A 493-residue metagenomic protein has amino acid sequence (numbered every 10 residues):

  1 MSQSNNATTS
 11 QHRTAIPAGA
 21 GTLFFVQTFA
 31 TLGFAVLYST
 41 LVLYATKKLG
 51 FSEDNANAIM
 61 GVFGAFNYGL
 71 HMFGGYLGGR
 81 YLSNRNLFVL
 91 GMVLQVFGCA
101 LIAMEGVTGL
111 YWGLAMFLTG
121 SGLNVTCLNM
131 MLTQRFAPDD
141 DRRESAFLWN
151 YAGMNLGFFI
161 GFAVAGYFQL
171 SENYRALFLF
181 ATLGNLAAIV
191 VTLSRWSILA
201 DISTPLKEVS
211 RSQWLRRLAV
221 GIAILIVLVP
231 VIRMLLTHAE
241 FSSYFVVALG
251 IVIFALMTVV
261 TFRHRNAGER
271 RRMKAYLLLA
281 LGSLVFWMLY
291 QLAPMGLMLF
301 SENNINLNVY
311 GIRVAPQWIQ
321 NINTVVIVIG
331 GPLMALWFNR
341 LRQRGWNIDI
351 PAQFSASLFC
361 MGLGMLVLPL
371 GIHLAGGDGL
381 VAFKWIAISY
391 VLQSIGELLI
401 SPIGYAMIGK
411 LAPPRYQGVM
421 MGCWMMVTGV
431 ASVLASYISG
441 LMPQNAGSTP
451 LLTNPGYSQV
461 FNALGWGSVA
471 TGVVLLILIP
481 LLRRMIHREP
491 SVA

Functional and structural regions predicted by a protein language model:
M1-A18, P138, Q169-P294, M298 (+3 more regions): Intracellular loop-helix junctions on the cytosolic face of multi-pass helical membrane proteins
L37-N55, A293-I319: Short amphipathic helix-loop junctions that connect adjacent transmembrane helices in Major Facilitator Superfamily/SLC
G61-G78, V125, N321-M334: Central cavity-lining transmembrane alpha-helices of secondary-active solute carriers, predominantly the Major
H71-G106: Conserved MFS/SLC helix-loop-helix module at the cytosolic interface between two early adjacent transmembrane helices
R80-M92, R340-F359: Cytoplasmic membrane-interface "Motif A"-like loop-to-helix N-cap segments of 12-TM Major Facilitator Superfamily
V93-Y111, A356-D378: C-terminal ends and interior cores of transmembrane alpha-helices in multi-pass membrane transporters/permeases
L123-A137, L398-A412: Intracellular juxtamembrane helix-capping segments at the cytosolic ends of symmetry-related transmembrane helices
R142-A163, Q169, T182-A188, T192 (+2 more regions): Glycine-rich segments within core transmembrane alpha-helices of 12-TM secondary carriers
